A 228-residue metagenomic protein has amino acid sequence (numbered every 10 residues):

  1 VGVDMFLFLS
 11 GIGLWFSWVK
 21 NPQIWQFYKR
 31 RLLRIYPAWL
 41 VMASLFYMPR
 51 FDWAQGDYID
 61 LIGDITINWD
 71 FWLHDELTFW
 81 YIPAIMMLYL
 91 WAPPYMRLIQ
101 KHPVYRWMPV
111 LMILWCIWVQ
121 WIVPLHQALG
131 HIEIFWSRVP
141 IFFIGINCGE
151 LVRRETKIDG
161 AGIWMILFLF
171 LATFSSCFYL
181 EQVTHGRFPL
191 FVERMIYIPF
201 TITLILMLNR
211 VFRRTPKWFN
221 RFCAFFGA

Functional and structural regions predicted by a protein language model:
V1-L7, F16-H74, L88, A161-F170 (+1 more regions): Transmembrane alpha-helical segments and their boundary/interface "anchor" motifs in multi-pass integral membrane
V1-L9, Y36, T78-L90, I132-I144 (+1 more regions): Membrane-embedded alpha-helical segments of multi-pass membrane proteins, especially the transmembrane helices
L9, G13-S17, I85, Y89-P93 (+3 more regions): Transmembrane alpha-helices and membrane-interface helical segments of multi-pass integral membrane enzymes
M48, I65-W69, V110-P124, L167-Q182: Aromatic-anchored segments of alpha-helical transmembrane domains
Y89-L114, N147-F168: Solvent-exposed interhelical
R106-L151: Loop-centered beta-sheet repeat module
G130-F143, E150-A228: Alpha-helical transmembrane segments and terminal signal-anchor/GPI-anchor hydrophobic tails, characterized by long
